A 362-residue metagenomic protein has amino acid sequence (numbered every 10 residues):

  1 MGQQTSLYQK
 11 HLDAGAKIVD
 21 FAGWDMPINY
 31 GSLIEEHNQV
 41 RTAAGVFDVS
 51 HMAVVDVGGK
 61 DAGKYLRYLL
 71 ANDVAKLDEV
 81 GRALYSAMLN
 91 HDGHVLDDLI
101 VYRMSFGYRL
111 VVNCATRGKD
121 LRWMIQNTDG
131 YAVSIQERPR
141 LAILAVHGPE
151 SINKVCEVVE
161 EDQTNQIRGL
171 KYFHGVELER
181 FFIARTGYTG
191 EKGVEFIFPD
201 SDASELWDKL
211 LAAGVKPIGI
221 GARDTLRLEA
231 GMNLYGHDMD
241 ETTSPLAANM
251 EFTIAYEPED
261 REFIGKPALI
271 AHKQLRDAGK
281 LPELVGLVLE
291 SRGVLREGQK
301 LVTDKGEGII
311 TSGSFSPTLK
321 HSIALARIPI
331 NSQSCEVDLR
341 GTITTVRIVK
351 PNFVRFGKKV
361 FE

Functional and structural regions predicted by a protein language model:
M1-A22, P27-I28, M104-E362: Conserved, structured C-terminal
M1-L89, H94: Acidic, proline/glycine-enriched N-terminal capping motif
E36-V40, H91, D98, E177-A184: Membrane-targeting and insertion segments and their boundary/processing signals
D48, D98, E195: Acidic active-site catalytic centers that drive phospho-/nucleotidyl reactions and related ester hydrolyses
H51, D61-L66, L84, V95-D97 (+4 more regions): Generic hydrophobic, aliphatic-rich segments that mediate packing or membrane embedding
K76-E79, A87-H94, L99-M104, Q126-N127 (+1 more regions): Short, charge-rich binding segments
